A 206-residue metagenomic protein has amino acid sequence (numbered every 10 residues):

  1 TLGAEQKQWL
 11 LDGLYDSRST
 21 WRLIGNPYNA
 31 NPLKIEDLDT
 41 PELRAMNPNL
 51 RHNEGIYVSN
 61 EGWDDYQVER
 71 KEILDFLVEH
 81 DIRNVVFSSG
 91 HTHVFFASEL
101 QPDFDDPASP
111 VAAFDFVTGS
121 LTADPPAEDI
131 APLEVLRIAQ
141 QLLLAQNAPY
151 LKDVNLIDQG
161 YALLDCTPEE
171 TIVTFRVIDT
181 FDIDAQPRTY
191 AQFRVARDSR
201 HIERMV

Functional and structural regions predicted by a protein language model:
T1-V206: Long, structured stretches of catalytic cores involved in phosphate-ester chemistry, encompassing
